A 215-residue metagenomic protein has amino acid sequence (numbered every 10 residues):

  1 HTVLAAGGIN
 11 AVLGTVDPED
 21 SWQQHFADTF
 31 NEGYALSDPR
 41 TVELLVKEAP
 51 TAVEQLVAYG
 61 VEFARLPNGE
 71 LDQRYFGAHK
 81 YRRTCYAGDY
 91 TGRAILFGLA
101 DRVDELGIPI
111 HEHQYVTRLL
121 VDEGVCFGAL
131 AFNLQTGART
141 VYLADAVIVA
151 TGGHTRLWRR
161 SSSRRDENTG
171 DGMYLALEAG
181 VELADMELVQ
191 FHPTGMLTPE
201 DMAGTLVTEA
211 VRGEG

Functional and structural regions predicted by a protein language model:
H1-H25, R65, G88-G215: Residues forming the flavin
A11-L45: Glycine-rich active-site loop/strand segments that organize a redox cofactor
D28, S37, E43-Y81: A conserved beta-strand/loop capping segment in the N-terminal third of enzymes that catalyze redox or closely related
F30, V57-Y59, D104, L177: Short polybasic/polar patches that bind polyanions
A35-P39, E70-F97, T155-R159: Helix-loop-beta segment of a Rossmann-like dinucleotide-binding subdomain
